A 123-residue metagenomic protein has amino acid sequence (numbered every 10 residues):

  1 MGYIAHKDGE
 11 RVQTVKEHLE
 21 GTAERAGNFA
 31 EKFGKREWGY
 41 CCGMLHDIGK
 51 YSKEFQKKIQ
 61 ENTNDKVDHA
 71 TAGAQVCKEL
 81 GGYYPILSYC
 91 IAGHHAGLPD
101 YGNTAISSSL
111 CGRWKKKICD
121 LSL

Functional and structural regions predicted by a protein language model:
M1-L123: Accessory nucleic-acid engagement/destabilization modules that flank
